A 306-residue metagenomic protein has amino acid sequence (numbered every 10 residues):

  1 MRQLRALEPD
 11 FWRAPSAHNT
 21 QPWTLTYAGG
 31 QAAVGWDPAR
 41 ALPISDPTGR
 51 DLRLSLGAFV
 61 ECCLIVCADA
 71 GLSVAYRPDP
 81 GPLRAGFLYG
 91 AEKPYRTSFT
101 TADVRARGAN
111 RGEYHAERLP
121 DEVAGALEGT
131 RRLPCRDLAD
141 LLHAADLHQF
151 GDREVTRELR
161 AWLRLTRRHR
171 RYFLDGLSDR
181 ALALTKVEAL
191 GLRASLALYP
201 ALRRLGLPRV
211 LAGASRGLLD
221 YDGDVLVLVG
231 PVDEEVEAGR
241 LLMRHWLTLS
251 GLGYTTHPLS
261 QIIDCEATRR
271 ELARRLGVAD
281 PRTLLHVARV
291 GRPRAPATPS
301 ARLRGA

Functional and structural regions predicted by a protein language model:
M1-A306: Acidic, surface-exposed loops and disordered segments
